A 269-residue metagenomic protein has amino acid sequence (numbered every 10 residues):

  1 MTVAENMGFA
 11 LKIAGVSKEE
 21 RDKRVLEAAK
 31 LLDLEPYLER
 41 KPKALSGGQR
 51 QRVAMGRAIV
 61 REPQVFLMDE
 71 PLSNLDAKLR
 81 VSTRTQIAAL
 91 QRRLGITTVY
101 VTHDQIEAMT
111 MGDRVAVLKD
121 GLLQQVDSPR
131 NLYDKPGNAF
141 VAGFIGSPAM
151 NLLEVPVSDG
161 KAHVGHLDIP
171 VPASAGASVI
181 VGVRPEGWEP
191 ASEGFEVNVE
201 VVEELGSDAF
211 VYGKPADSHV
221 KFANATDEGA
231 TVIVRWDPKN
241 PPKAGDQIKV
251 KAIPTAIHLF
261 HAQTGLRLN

Functional and structural regions predicted by a protein language model:
M1-F140: ABC ATPase nucleotide-binding domains
A10, A14, L38-E39, R80 (+7 more regions): Generic, ordered loop/turn and secondary-structure boundary motif
I13, S17, T83-T85, T98 (+8 more regions): Solvent-exposed, flexible loop/coil residues
E35-P36, A58, A77-L79, G121 (+6 more regions): Flexible, active-site-adjacent loop/turn segments at secondary-structure boundaries
A77, S128, F140-V141, V201 (+2 more regions): Glycine-rich, flexible loop/turn motifs
D134-S158, G182, I253: C-terminal boundary and immediately downstream tail of ABC-type ATPase nucleotide-binding domains
P148, K161-N269: Non-catalytic connector elements of ABC transporters
